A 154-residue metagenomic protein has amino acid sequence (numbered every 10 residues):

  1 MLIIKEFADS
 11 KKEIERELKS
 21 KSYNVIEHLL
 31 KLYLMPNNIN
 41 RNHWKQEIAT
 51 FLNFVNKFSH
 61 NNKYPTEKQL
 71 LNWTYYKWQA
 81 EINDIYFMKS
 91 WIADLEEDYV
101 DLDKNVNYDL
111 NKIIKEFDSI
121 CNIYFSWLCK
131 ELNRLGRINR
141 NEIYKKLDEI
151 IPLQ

Functional and structural regions predicted by a protein language model:
M1-N24, L29-Q154: Surface/interface-facing alpha-helical segments and adjacent flexible terminal/loop regions used for partner/assembly
